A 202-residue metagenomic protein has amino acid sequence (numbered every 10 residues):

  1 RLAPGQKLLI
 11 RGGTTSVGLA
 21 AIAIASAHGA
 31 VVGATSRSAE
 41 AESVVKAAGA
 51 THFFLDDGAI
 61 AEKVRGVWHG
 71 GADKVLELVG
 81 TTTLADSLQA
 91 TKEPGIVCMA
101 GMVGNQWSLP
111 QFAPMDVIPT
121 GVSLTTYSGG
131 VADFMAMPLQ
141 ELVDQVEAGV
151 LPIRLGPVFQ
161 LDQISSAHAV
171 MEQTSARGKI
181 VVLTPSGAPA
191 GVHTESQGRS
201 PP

Functional and structural regions predicted by a protein language model:
R1-G58: Mid-domain Rossmann-like dinucleotide-binding core that forms the NAD(H)/NADP(H) cofactor-binding site
A30, G71, A148-L155: A local structural motif
A59-H69: Short amphipathic alpha-helix with an adjacent loop that forms part of the alpha/beta core around
V75-L76: N-terminal Rossmann-like NAD(P) cofactor-binding module of classical short-chain dehydrogenase/reductase
T82-V150, T184-P202: Glycine-rich phosphate-binding loop and adjacent beta-alpha segment of Rossmann(oid) nucleotide-cofactor-binding
L142, I164-A167, V182: Non-catalytic, hydrophobic alpha-helical segments
F159-Q160, I180-P185: Short-chain dehydrogenase/reductase
Q173-G178: Glycine/proline-rich active-site loop of Rossmann-fold NAD(P)-dependent oxidoreductases
